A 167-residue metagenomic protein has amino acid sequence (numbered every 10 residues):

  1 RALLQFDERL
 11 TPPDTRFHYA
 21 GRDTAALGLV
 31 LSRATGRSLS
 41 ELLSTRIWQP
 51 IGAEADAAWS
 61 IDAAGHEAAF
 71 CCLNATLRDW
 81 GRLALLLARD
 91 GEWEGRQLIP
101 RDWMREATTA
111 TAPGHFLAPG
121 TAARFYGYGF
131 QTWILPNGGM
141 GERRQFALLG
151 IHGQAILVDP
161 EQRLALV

Functional and structural regions predicted by a protein language model:
R1-C71: Catalytic-site signature segments of enzymes, centered on catalytic residues
E8, T15-F17, C71, G91 (+3 more regions): Flexible, active-site-adjacent loop/turn segments at secondary-structure boundaries
R9, S60, H66, D90 (+2 more regions): Short, flexible coil/turn micro-motifs enriched in small/turn-prone residues
D23-V30, A69-E92, Q154-V167: Active-site-proximal alpha-helical segments within enzyme catalytic domains
L43-S44, Q49-T109: Active-site-proximal binding-pocket segments
E54-A57, R105-A165: Active-site Gly/Thr loop motif
